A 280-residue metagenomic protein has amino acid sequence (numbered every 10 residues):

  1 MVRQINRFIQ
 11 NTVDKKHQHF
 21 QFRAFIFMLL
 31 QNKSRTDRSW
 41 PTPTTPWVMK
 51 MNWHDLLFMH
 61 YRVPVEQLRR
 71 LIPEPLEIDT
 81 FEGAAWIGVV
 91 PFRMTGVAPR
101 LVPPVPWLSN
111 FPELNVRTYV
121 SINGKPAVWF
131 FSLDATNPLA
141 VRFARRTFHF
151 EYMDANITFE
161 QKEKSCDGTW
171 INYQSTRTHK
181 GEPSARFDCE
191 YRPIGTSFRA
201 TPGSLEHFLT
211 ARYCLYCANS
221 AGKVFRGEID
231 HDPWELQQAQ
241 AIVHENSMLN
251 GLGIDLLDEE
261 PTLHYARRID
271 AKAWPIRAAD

Functional and structural regions predicted by a protein language model:
V2, V13-D14, A24: Acidic, Ala/Val/Gly-enriched low-complexity intrinsically disordered segments
N6, N11-H19: Intrinsic-disorder-associated, low-complexity terminal segments enriched in Asp/Asn/His/Tyr and depleted of Lys/Arg
R7, A24, R70, R146 (+1 more regions): Charged/polar, solvent-exposed surface patches and flexible loops
F22-R100, L256-D280: Hydrophobic, proline/glycine-rich low-complexity stretches
N32-T36, V105-R117, F159-S165: Short, surface-exposed, charge-dense and proline/glycine-enriched linear segments
A85-A135: Extended, compositionally biased
N115-D280: Internal, well-folded beta-alpha domain core
